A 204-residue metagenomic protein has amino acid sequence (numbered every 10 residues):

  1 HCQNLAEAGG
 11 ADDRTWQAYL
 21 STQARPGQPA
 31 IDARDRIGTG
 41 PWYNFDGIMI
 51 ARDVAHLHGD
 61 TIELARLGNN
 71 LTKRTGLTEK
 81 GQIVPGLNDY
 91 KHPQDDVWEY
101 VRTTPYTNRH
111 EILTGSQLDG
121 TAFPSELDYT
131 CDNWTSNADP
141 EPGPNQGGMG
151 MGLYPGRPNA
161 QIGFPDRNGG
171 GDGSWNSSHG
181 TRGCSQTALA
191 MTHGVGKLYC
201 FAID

Functional and structural regions predicted by a protein language model:
H1-D204: Secreted/extracellular ectodomain signature
